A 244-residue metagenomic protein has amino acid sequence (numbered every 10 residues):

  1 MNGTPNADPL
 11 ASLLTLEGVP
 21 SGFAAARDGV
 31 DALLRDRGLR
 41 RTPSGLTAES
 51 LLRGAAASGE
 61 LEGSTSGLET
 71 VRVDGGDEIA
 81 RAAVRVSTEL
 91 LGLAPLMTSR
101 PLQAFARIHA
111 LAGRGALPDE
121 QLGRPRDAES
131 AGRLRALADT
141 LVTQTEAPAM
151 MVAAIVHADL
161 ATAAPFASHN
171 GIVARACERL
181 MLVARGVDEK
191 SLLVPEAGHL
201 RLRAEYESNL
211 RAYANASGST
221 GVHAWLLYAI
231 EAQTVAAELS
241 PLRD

Functional and structural regions predicted by a protein language model:
M1-D244: FIC/Doc superfamily catalytic core
